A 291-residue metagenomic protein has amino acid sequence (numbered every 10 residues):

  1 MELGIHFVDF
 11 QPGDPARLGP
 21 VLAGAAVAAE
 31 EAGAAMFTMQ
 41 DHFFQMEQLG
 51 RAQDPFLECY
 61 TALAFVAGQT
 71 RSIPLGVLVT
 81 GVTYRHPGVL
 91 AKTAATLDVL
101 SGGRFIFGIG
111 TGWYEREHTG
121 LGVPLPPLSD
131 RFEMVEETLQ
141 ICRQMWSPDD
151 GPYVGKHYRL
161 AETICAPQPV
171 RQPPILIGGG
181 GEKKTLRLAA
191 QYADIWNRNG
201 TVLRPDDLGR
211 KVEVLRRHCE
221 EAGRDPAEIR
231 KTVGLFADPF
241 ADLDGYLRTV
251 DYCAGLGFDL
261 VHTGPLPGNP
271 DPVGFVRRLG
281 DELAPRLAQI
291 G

Functional and structural regions predicted by a protein language model:
M1-D14, S72, W113-L121, G155-P173 (+1 more regions): N-terminal small/glycine-rich loop or linker at the start of catalytic domains across soluble metabolic enzymes
M1-Q69, P173, V202, L266 (+2 more regions): N-terminal beta1-alpha1-beta2 module of alpha/beta enzyme domains
E2-P20, T80-P152, N199, L203: Flexible, glycine-rich active-site loops centered on histidine and acidic residues that chelate a metal or position
L3-I5, F37-M39, P74-V77, F105-I109 (+4 more regions): Hydrophobic faces of well-ordered beta-strands that scaffold small-molecule active sites in alpha/beta enzyme cores
F7-P20, T80-G88, V170-G181, V233-D244: Active-site mouth loops of central-metabolism enzymes
A16-A29, L90-T93, G178-L188, A241-C253: Short, acidic/polar
D41, V66, L97, F107 (+8 more regions): Conserved, mostly hydrophobic/aromatic
T138-R143, D206-L215, N269-G291: C-terminal helical cap(s) of enzyme catalytic domains, especially alpha/beta-barrels
